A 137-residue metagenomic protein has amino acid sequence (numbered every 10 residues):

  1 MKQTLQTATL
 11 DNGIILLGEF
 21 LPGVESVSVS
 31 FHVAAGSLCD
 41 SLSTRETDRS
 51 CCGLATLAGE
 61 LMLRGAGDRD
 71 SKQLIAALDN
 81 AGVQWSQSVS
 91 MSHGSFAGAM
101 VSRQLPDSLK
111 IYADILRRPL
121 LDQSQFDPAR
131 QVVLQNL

Functional and structural regions predicted by a protein language model:
Q3-L5, T9, L16-F20, D70-L137: Charge-rich, well-structured scaffold segments of protease-associated domains
Q6, N12-I14, E25-V29: A generic secondary-structure signal marking the coil-to-beta-strand transition
G23, S28-S102, Q123: M16/MPP (pitrilysin/insulinase) zinc-metallopeptidase core fold and M16-derived inactive scaffolds
